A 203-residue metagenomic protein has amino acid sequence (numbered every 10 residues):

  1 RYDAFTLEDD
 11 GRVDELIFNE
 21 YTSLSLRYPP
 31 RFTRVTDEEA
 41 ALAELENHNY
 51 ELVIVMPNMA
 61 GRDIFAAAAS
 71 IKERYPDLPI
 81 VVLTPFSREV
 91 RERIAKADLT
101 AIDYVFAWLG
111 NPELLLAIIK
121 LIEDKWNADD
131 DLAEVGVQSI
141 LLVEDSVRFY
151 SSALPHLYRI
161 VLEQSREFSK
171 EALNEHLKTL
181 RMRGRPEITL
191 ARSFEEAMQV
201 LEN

Functional and structural regions predicted by a protein language model:
R1-T33, V147-T189: Two-component/phosphorelay signaling modules centered on CheY-like receiver
R12-D14, F18, Y28-P29, R34-L42 (+6 more regions): Conserved phosphotransfer microenvironments
S25-R27, E73, L132-V135: Conserved catalytic network of the ASCE P-loop NTPase/AAA+ motor domain
R34-T36, V81-F149, S165-R166, L190-R192: Output/docking surface of receiver
R62, A66, R88, E92 (+4 more regions): Short, surface-exposed, charged/polar-biased interaction segments
A66, A117, S152-P155: Generic recognition of short, well-ordered alpha-helical segments
Y75-P76, I118-K120, F168-E175: Hydrophobic transmembrane alpha-helix bundles
